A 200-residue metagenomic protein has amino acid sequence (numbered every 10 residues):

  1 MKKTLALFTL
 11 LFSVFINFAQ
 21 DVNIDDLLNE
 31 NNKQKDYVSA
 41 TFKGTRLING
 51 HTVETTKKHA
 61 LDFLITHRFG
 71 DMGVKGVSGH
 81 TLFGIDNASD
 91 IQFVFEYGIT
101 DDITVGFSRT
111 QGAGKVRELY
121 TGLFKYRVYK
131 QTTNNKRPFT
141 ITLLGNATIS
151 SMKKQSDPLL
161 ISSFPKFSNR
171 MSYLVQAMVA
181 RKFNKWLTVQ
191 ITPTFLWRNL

Functional and structural regions predicted by a protein language model:
M1-N23: Bacterial Sec-dependent N-terminal signal peptides
L5-A6, N49, N184: Sequence-pattern detector for short linear motifs and compositional/periodic biases rather than a specific fold
F8-T9, T52, L187: A periodicity- and composition-biased signal for non-globular, repetitive helical segments
Q20-M152, L159-F164, M171-V175: Transmembrane beta-barrel domains of Gram-negative outer membranes and organellar outer membranes
I149-K154, W197-L200: Short, well-ordered, mixed-charge alpha-helical segments that flank or form enzyme active sites
S162-L200: Detector for outer-membrane/organellar transmembrane beta-barrel domains, recognizing the amphipathic beta-strand
